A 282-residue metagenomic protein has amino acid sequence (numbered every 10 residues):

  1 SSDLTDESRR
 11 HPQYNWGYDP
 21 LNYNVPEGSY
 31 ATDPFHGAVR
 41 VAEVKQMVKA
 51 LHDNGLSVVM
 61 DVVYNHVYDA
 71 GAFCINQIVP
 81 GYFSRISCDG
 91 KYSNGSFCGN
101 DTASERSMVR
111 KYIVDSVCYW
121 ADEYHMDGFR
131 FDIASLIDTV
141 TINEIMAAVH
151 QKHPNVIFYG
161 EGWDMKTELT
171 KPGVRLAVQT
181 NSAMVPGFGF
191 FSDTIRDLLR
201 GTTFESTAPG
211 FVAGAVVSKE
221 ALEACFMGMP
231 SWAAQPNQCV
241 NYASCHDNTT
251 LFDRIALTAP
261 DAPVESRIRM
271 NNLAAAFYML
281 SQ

Functional and structural regions predicted by a protein language model:
S2-Y124, A134, I142-H153, I157: Substrate-binding/active-site clefts of carbohydrate-active enzymes
H66, I137, K166: Feature marks short, surface-exposed loop/turn motifs that line or immediately flank catalytic pockets and channel
M146-Q282: Conserved alpha/beta catalytic core and glycan-binding cleft of carbohydrate-active enzymes
